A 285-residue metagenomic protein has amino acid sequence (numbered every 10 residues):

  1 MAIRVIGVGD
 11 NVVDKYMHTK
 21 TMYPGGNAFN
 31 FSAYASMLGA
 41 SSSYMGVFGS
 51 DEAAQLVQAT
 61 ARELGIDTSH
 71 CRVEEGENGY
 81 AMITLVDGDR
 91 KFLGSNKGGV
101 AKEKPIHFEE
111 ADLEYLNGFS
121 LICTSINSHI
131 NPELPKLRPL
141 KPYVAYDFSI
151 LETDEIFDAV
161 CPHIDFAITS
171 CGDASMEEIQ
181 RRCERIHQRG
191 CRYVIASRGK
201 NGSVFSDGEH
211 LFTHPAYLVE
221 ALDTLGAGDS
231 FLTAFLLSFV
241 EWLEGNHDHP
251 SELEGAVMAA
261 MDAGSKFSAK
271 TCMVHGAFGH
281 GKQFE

Functional and structural regions predicted by a protein language model:
A2-I6, T60-E63, T68-C71, V86-F212 (+2 more regions): Ribokinase/PfkB-type carbohydrate-kinase core domain
R4-V5, N11-A81, V86-D87, A263 (+2 more regions): Substrate-binding N-lobe of the ribokinase-like
D10-N11, S230: Active-site metal-binding loops of divalent metal-dependent hydrolases
T19-Y23, G98-G99, P250: Short glycine-enriched, charge-decorated loop/helix-capping segments at active-site entrances that position
M22, V47-F48, T124, D173 (+1 more regions): Residue-level marker of alpha-helix boundaries and capping positions
Q180, E184-E285: Conserved phosphate-binding/catalytic region of the ribokinase-like
